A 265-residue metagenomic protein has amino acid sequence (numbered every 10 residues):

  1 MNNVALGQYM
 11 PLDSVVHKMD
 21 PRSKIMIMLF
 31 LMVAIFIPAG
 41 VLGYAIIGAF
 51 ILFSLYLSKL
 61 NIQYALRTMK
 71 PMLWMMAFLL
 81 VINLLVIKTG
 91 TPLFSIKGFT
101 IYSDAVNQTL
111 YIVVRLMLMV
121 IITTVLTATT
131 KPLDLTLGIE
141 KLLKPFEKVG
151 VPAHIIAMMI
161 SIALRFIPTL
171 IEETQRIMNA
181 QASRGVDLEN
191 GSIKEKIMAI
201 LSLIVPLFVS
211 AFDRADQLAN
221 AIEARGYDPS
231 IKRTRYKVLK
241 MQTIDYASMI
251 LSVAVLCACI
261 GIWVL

Functional and structural regions predicted by a protein language model:
M1-V41, I47-S58, K141-K144, K148-V151 (+3 more regions): Transmembrane alpha-helix interface motif
K24, Q63-L73, S248: Alpha-helical transmembrane segments and their helix-start/interface "positive-inside/aromatic belt" motifs in integral
G40, Y44, K59-Q63, I87-S95 (+2 more regions): Transmembrane helix-loop junctions in multipass membrane proteins, especially transporters and channels
F50-Y56, M69-A77: Small-residue-enriched core segments of transmembrane alpha-helices in multipass membrane transport and channel
M72-V186: Juxtamembrane/interface alpha-helical elements of multi-pass membrane proteins
